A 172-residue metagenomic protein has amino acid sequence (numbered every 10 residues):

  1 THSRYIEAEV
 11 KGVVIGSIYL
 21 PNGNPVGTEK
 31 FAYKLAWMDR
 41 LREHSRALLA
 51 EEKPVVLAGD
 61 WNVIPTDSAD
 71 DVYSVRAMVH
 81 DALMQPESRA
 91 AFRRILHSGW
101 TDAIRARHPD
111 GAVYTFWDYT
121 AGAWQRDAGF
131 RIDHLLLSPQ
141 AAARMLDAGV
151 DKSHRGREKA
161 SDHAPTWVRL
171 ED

Functional and structural regions predicted by a protein language model:
T1-I6, F31-E43: Short acidic (Asp/Glu) patches
T1-P25: Structured beta-strand-rich core segments of catalytic domains in phosphoester-bond hydrolases
H2-E7, R131-D133, S161-W167: Short hydrophobic/aromatic beta-strand or adjacent loop that forms the aromatic wall/cage of a ligand/substrate-binding
A8-V10, G111, A123-R144, L170: Conserved beta strand-loop-helix elements of the APE1-like EEP
L20-M38, R76-H80: Surface-exposed cleft-lining segments at the edges of enzyme active sites
W37-I132: Metal-dependent phosphoesterases centered on the DNase I-like endonuclease/exonuclease/phosphatase
G149-D172: Surface polyanion/phosphate-binding segment centered on an Asp-His-Pro turn
